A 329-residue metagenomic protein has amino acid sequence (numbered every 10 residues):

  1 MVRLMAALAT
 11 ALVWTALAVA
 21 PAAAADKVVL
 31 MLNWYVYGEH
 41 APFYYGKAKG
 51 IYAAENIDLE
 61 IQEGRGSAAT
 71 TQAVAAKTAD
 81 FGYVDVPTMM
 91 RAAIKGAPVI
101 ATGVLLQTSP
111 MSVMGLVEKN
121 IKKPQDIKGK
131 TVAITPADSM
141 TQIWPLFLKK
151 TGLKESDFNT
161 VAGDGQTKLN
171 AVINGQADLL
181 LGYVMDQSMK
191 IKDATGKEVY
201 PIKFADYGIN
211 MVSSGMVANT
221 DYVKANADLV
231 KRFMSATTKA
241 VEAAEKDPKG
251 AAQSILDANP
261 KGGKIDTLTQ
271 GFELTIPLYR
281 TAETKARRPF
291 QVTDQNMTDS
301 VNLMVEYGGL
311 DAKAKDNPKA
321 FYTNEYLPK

Functional and structural regions predicted by a protein language model:
M1-R3: N-terminal secretory signal peptides that target proteins for export/translocation
A6-A18: Bacterial N-terminal signal peptides
V19-A24: Sec/Tat signal peptide C-region and signal peptidase I cleavage site
K27-N174, D178-M185, I202-F204, N210: Short, glycine-/small- and polar/acidic-enriched structural segments that line small-molecule recognition paths
I51-A54, K150-E155, A194-G196, K261-K264 (+1 more regions): Short helix-capping segments at alpha-helix termini
P87-T88, T167-A171, G175-G263: Pocket-lining segment of extracytoplasmic ligand-binding domains
A225-Y307: Secondary-structure end/capping motifs
M297-K329: Conserved C-terminal helix/tail region of periplasmic/extracytoplasmic solute-binding proteins
